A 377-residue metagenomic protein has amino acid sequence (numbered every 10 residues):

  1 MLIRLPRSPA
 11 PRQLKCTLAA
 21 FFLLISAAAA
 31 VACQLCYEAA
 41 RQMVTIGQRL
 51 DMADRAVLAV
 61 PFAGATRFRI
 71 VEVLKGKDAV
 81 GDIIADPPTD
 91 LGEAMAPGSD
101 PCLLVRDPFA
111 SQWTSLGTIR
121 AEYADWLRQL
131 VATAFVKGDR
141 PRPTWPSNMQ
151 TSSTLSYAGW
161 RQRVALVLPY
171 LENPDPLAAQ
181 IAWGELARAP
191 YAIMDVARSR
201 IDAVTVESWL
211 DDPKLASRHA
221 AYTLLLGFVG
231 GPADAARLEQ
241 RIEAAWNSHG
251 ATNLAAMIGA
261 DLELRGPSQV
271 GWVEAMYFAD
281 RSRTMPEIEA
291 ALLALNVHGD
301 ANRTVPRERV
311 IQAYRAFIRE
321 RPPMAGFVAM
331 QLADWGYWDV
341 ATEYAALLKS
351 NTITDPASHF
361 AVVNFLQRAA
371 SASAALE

Functional and structural regions predicted by a protein language model:
M1-R12: N-terminal secretory signal peptides that target proteins for export/translocation
C16-A27: Bacterial N-terminal signal peptides
A29-P174, A178, A187: Transition segments tied to proteolytic processing and entry into folded domains
R140-Y157, Q180-V196, S217-G231, T252-R265 (+3 more regions): Structural detector for internal amphipathic alpha-helices that build alpha-solenoid repeat scaffolds
W160-L168, I193-S208, G231-E243, G266-F278 (+3 more regions): Amphipathic alpha-helical scaffolding segments comprising HEAT/armadillo-like alpha-solenoid repeats
E172, S208-K214, R241-H249, A275-M285 (+3 more regions): Solenoid-like repeat scaffolds
A236-D261, G271: Acidic, glycine-rich loop-and-beta core segments that form the ion-binding/anion-interacting portion of active sites
E343-L347, T352-L376: C-terminal structured domain segments
